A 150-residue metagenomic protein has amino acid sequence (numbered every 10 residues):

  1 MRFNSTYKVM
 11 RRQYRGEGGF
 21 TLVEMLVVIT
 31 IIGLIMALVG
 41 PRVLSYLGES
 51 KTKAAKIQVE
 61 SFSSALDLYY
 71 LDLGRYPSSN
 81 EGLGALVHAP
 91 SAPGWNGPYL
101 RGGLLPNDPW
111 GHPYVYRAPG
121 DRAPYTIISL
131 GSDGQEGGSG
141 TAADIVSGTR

Functional and structural regions predicted by a protein language model:
M1-F20: N-terminal leader/signal peptides at the extreme start of proteins
R12, E49, L68-D72: Conserved amphipathic alpha-helical interaction elements at protein-protein interfaces in regulatory, energy-coupling
G16-V43: N-terminal single-pass transmembrane signal-anchor helix
I31, A54-I57, S78: A generic short alpha-helical patch detector that favors 3-5-residue windows in or near N-terminal regions
R42-S61: Aliphatic-rich helix starts adjacent to a transmembrane/signal segment
E60, S64-R150: Low-complexity, acidic interaction segments enriched in glycine
